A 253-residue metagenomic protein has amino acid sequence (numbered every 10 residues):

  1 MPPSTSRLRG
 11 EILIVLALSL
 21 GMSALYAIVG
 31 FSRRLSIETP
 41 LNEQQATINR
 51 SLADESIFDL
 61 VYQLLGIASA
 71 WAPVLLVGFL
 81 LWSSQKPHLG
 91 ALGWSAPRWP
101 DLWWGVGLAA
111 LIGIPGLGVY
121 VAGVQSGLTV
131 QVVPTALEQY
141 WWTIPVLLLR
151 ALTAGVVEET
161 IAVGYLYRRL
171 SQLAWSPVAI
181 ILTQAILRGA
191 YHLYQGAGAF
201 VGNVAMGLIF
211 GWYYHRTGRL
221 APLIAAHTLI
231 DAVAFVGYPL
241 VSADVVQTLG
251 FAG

Functional and structural regions predicted by a protein language model:
M1-L89, F235-G253: N-terminal, membrane-interfacial amphipathic/helix-forming hydrophobic leader that caps and precedes the first
P2-L8, S51-L52, G93-R98, V133-W142 (+2 more regions): Helix-boundary and loop/linker segments of multi-pass membrane transporters
R7-V15, D59-A70, P100-G105, T143-L147 (+3 more regions): Residue-level signature of transmembrane alpha-helical entry/exit and packing/kink sites in multi-pass membrane
L20-A24, G113-L117, V121-G253: Transmembrane helix-loop-helix hairpins at the membrane interface of multi-pass integral membrane proteins
A91-I114: Interfacial segments of alpha-helical transmembrane regions
